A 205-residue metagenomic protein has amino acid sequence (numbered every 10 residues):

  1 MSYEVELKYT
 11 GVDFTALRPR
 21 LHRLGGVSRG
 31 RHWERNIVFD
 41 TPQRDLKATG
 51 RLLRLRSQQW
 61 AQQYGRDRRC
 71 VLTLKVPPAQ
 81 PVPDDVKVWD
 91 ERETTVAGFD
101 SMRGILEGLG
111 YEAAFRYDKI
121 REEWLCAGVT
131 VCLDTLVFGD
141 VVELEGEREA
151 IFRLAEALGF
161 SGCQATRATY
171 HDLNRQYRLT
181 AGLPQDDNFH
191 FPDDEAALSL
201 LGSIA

Functional and structural regions predicted by a protein language model:
M1-T130, A165-A205: N-terminal strand-loop-strand beta-hairpin
Y9, E143-G146: Small/polar loops that bind or transfer phosphate-bearing groups
D13, E147-A150: A generic "binding-loop/recognition-motif" signal
Q58, L136, E147, E156: Surface loops and adjacent helix of pleckstrin homology
V131-F138, E145: A contiguous pocket-lining binding segment that forms or flanks enzyme active sites
D140-E143, A150-R153: Acidic/histidine-rich alpha-helical segments that form the ligand environment of transition-metal centers
E149, A155-T166: A hydrophobic, small-residue-rich beta->alpha segment in the mid-to-C-terminal subdomain of diverse proteins
